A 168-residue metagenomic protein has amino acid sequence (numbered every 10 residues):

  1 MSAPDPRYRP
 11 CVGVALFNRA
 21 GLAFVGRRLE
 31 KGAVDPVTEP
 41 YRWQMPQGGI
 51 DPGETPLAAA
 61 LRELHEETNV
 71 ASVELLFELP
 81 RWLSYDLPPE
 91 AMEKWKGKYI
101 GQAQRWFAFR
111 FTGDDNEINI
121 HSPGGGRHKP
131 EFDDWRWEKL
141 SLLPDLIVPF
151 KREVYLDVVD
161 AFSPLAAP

Functional and structural regions predicted by a protein language model:
M1-M45, L57: N-terminal strand-loop-strand
C11, L29-E30, F107, T112 (+1 more regions): Small/flexible residues
A15, A33-V34, G53, F111 (+1 more regions): A periodicity- and composition-biased signal for non-globular, repetitive helical segments
K31, L87-M92, R152, D157: A generic membrane alpha-helix/interface feature
W43, V70, E90, Y155 (+1 more regions): Short, charged/polar low-complexity linear motifs in solvent-exposed/disordered segments
G48-P149: Unchanged
L140-P168: Charged phosphate-binding loop/patch that engages nucleotide di/tri-phosphates or the phosphate backbone of nucleic
